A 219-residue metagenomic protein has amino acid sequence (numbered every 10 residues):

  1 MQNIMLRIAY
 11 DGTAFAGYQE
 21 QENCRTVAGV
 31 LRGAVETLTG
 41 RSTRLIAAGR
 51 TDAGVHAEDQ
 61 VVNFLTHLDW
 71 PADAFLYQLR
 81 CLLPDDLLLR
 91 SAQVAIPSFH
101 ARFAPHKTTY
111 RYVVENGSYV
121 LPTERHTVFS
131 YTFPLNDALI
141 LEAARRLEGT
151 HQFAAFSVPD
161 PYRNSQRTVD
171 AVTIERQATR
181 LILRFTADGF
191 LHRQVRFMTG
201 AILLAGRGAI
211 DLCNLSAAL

Functional and structural regions predicted by a protein language model:
M1-L219: Structured-RNA-binding interfaces characteristic of tRNA pseudouridine synthases
